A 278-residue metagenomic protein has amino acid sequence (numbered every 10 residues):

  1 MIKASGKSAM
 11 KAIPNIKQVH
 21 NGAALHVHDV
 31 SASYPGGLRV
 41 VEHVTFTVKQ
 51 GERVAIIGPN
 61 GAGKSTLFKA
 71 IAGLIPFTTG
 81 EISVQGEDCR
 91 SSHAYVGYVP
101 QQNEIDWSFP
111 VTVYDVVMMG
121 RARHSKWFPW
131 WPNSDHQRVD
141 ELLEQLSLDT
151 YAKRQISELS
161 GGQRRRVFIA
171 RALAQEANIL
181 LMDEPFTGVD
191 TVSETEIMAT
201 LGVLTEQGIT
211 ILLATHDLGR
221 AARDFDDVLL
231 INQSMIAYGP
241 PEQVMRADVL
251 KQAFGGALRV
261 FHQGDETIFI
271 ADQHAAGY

Functional and structural regions predicted by a protein language model:
S5-H43, Q50, A55, D106: A short, flexible loop at the N-terminus of ABC-type nucleotide-binding domains that lies
A72: Helix-to-loop junction immediately C-terminal to a conserved catalytic motif
G80-S92, V96: Conserved ABC transporter NBD signature motif
M118, N133-Y151: Conserved ABC ATPase "signature" region
Q155-L159, Q163: Conserved ABC ATPase signature
L180-E184: Catalytic Walker B motif of ABC-type/P-loop ATPase nucleotide-binding domains
R246-A247, Q252-Y278: ABC ATPase nucleotide-binding domains
